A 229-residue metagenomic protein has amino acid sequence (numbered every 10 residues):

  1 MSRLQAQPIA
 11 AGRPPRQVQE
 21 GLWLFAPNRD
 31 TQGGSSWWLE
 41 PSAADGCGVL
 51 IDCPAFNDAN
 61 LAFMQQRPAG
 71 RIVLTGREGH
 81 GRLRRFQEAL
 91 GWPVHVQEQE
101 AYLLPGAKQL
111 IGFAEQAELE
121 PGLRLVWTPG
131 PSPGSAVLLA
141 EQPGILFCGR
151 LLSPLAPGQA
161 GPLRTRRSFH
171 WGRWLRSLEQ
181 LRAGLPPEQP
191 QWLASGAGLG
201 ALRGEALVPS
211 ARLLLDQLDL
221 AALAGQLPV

Functional and structural regions predicted by a protein language model:
S2-A10, P14, V49-L50, R124-W127 (+1 more regions): Metallo-beta-lactamase
I9-L61, L138-P154: Conserved beta-strand hairpin/beta-sheet module of binuclear metal-dependent hydrolase folds, prominently
A10-A11, G33-W37, N57-A62, H80-L83 (+3 more regions): A generic local structural motif
V18, A44-G46, P68, L90 (+3 more regions): Residue-level preference for short coil/turn positions at secondary-structure junctions
A26-N28, E98, A114, P129 (+1 more regions): Residues at the C-termini of beta-strands that transition into short coil/loop
D45-V49, Q65-G70, L163: Short, basic, glycine/proline-bearing loop/turn elements
A55-P121, A211-A221, G225: Active-site HxH/HxHxD metal-binding segment of metal-dependent hydrolases
